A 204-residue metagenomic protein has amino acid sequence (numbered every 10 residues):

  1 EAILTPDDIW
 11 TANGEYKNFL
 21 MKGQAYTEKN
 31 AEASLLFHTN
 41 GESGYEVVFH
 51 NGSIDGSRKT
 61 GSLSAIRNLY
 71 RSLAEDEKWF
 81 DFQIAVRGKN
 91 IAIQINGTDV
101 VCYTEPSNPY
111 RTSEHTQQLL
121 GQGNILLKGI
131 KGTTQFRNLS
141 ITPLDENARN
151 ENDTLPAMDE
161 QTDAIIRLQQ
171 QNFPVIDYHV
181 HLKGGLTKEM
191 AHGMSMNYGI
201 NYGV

Functional and structural regions predicted by a protein language model:
E1-M158: Carbohydrate-interacting regions of secretory-pathway proteins
M158-V204: An N-terminally biased module of ancient metal coordination in phosphate/nucleic-acid-related enzymes
